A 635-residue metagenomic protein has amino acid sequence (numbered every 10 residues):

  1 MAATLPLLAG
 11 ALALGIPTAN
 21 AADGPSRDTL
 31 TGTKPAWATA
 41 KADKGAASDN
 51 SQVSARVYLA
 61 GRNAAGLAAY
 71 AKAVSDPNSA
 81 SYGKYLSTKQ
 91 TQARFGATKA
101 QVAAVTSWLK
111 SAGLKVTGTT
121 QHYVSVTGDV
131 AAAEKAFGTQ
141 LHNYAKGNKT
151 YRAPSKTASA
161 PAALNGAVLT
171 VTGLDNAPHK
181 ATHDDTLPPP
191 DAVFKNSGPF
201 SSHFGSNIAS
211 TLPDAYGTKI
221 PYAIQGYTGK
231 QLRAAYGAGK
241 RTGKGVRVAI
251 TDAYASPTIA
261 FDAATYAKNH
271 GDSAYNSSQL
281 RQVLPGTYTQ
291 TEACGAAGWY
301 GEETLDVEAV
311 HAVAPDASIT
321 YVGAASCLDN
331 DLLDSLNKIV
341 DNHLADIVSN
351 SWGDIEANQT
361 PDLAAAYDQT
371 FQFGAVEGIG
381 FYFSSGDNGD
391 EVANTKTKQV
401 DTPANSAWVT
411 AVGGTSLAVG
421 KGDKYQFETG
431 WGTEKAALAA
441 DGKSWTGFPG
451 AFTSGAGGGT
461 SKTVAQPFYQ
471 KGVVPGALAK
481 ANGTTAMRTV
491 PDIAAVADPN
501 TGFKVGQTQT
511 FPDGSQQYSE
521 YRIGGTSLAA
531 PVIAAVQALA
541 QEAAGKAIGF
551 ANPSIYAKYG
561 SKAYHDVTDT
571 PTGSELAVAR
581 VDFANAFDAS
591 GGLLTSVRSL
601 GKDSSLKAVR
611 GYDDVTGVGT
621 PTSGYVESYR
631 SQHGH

Functional and structural regions predicted by a protein language model:
M1-A22: Secretory targeting and sorting signals
D23-T119, S125, V130-G414, S454 (+7 more regions): Substrate-binding/charge-relay-adjacent region of secreted/lumenal peptidase catalytic domains
N405-K462: Polar, glycine-rich mid-to-C-terminal structural blocks that act as macromolecule-binding/assembly scaffolds
A529-A530, S561: Long, domain-scale functional regions
V536: Walker A/P-loop NTP-binding active-site region of P-loop NTPases, recognizing the glycine-rich GxxxxGKT/S
Q541-D614: An often Trp-containing, charged/polar helix-loop segment at the C-terminal end of enzyme catalytic cores
